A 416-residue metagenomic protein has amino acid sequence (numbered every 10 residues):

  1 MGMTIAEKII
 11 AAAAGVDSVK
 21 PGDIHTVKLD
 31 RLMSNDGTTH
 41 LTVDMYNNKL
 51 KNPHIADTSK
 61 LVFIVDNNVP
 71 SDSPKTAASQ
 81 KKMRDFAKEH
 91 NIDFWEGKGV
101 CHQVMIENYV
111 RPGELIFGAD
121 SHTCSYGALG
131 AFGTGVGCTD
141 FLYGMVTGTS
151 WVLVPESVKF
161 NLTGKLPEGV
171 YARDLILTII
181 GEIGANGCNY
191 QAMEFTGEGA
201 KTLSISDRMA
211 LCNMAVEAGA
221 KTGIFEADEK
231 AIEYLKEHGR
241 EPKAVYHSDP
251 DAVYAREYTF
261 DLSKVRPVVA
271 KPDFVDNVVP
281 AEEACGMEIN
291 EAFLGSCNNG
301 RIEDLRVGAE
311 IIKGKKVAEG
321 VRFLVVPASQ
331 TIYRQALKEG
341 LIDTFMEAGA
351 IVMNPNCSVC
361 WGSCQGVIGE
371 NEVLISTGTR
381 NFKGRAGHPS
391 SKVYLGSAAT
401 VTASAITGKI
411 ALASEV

Functional and structural regions predicted by a protein language model:
M1-V416: Fe-S-dependent hydro-lyases/dehydratases of central metabolism
